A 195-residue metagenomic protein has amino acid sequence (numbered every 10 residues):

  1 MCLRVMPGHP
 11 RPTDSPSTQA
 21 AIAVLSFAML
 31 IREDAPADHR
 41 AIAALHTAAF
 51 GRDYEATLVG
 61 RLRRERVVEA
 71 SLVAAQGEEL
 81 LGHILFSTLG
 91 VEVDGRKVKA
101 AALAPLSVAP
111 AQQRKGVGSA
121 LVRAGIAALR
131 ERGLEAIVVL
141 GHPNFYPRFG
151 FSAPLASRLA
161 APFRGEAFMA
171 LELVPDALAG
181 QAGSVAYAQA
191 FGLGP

Functional and structural regions predicted by a protein language model:
L30-I42: A short beta-loop-alpha structural element at the N-terminal edge of CoA-dependent acyl/N-acetyltransferase catalytic
H39, T47-E92: Active-site rim helix/loop that mediates acceptor-substrate recognition in acyltransferases
L72, G82-I84, A101, L106 (+1 more regions): Conserved GNAT-family N-acetyltransferase fold
E79, R96-K97, A109-A120, R132 (+1 more regions): Conserved glycine-rich acetyl-CoA-binding loop
T88-V91, L140, S152-L173: Conserved catalytic-core motifs of GNAT/GCN5-like acyltransferases
L103, V108, R114-A127, V138-V139: Conserved acetyl-CoA-binding loop-helix of GNAT-fold acetyltransferases
I126-G141, P154: Conserved GNAT acetyl-CoA-binding A-motif
L159-P195: C-terminal "cap" of GNAT-fold acetyltransferases
